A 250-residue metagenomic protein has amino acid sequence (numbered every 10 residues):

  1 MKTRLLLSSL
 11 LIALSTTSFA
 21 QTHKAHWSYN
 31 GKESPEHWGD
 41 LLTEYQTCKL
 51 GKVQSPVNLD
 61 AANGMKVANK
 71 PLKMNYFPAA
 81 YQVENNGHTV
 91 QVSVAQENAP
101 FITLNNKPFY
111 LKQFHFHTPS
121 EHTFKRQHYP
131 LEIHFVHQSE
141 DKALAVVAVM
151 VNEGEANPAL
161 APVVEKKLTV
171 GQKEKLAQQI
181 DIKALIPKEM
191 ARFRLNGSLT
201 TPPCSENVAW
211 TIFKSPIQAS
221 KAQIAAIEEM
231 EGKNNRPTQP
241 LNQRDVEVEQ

Functional and structural regions predicted by a protein language model:
T3-R4, S8, F19-Q250: Alpha-carbonic anhydrase
A13-T17: N-terminal signal peptide c-region/cleavage motif recognized by signal peptidases
